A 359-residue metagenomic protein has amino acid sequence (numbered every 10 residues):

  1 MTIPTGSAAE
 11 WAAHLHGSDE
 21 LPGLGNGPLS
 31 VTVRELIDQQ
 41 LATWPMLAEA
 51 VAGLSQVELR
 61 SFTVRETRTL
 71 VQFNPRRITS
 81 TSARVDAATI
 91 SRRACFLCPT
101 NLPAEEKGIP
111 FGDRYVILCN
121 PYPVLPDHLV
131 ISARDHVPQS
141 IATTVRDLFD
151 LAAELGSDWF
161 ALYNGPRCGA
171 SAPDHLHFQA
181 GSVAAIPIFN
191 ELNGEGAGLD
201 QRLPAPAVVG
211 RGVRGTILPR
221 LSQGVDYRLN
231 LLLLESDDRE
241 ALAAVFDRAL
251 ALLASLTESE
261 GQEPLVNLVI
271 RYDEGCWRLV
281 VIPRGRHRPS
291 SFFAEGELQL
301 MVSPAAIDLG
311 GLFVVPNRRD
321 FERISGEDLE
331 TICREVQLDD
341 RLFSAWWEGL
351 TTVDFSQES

Functional and structural regions predicted by a protein language model:
M1-V145, G165-P166, V183-S359: Active-site microenvironments that recognize anionic phosphate/pyrophosphate groups
V137-A161: Helical scaffold of the NTase/Pol beta-like nucleotidyltransferase catalytic core
L155-N190: Active-site beta-strand/loop microenvironment that shapes enzyme catalytic pockets
